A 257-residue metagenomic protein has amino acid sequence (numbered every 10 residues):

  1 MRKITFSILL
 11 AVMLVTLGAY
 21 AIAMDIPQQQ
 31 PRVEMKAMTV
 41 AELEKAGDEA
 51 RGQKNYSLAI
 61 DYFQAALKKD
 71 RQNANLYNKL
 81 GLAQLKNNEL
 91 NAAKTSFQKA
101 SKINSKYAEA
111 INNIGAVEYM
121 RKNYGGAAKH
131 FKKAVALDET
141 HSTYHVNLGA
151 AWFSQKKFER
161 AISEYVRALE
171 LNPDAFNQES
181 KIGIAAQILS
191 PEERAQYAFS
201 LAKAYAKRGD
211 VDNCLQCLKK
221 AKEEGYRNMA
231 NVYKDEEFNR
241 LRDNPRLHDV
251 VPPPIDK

Functional and structural regions predicted by a protein language model:
M24-V40, E179, A185, P191-A195 (+4 more regions): Terminal, low-structured helical/coil segments at or just beyond the last alpha-helical repeat
M38-K69, N75, L82, K86-E89: Alpha-helical segment of the N-proximal tetratricopeptide repeat
V40, A74-N75, A108-E109, S142-T143 (+3 more regions): Helix-start (N-cap) detector for alpha-helical repeat units in TPR-like alpha-solenoids, especially tetratricopeptide
G52-A65, K86-K99, M120-K133, T143 (+2 more regions): Structural signature of tandem alpha-helical TPR/SEL1-like repeats, specifically the intra-repeat loop/turn
